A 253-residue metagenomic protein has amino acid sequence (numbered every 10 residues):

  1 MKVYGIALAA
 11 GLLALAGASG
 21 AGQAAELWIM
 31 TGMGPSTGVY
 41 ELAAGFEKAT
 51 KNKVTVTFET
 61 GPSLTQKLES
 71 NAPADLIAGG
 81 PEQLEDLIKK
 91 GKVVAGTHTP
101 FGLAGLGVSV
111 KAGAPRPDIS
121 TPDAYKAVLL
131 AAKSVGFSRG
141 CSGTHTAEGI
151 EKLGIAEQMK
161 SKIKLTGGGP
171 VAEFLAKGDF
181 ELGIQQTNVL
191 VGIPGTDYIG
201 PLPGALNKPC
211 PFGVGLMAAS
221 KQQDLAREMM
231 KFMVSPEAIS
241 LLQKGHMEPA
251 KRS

Functional and structural regions predicted by a protein language model:
M1-G5: Positively charged n-region of N-terminal signal peptides that target proteins for export
A7-G17: Bacterial N-terminal signal peptides
G22-P62, Q66-A72, P81-G91, T99-A104 (+1 more regions): Exported/periplasmic ABC-transporter solute-binding proteins
D75-L76: Internal catalytic or translocation cores that form aromatic/hydrophobic pockets or channels for amphipathic metabolites
